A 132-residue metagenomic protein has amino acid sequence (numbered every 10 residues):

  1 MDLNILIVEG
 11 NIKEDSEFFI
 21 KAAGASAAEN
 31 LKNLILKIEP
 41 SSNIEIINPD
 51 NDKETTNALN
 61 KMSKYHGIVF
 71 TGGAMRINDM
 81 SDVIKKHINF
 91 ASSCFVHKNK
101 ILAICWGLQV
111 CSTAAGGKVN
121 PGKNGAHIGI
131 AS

Functional and structural regions predicted by a protein language model:
M1-N89, V96-H97: N-terminal beta1-alpha1 cap of cysteine-dependent amidohydrolase-like domains
A74-S132: Cysteine-nucleophile active-site neighborhood
